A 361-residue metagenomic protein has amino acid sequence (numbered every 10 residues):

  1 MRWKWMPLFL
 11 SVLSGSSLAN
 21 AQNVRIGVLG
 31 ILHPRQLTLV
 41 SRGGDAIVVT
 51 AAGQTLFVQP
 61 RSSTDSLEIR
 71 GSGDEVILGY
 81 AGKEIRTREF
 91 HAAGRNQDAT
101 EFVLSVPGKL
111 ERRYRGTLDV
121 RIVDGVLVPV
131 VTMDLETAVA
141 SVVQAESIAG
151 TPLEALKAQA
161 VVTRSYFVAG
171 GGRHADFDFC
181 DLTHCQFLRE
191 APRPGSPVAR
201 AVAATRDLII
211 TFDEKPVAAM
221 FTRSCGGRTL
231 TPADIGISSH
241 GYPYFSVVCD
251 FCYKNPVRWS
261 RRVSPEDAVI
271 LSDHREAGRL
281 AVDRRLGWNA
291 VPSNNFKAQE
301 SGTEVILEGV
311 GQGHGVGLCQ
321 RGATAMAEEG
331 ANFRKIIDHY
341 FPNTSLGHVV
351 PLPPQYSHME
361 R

Functional and structural regions predicted by a protein language model:
R2-R361: Conserved, single-site charged/polar hotspot
